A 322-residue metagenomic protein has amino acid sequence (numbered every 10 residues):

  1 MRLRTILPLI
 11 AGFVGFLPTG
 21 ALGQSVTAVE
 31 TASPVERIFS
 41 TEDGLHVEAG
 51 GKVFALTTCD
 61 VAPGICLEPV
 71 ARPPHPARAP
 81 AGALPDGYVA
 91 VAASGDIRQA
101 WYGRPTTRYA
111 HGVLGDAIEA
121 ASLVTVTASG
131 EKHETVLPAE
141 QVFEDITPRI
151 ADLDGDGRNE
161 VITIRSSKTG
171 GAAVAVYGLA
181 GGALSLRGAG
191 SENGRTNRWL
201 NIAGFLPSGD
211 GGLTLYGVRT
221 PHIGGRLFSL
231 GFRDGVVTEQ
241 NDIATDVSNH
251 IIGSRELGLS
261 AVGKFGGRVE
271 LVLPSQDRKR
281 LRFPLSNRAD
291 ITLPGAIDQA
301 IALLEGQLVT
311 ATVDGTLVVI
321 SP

Functional and structural regions predicted by a protein language model:
M1-L9: Bacterial N-terminal signal peptides that target proteins for export
P8-P18: Bacterial N-terminal signal peptides
G23-P322: Beta-propeller-forming repeat regions
